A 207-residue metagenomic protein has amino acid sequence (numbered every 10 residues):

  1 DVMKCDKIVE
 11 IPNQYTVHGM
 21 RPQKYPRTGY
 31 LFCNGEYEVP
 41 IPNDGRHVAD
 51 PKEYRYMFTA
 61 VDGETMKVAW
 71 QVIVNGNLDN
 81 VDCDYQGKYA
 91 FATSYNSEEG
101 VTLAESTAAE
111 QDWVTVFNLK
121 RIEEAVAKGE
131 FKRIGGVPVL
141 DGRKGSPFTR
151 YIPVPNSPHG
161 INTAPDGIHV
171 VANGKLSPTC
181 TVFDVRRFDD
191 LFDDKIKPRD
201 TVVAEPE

Functional and structural regions predicted by a protein language model:
D1-E207: Predominantly soluble domains enriched in secretory-pathway, periplasmic, or organellar proteins
